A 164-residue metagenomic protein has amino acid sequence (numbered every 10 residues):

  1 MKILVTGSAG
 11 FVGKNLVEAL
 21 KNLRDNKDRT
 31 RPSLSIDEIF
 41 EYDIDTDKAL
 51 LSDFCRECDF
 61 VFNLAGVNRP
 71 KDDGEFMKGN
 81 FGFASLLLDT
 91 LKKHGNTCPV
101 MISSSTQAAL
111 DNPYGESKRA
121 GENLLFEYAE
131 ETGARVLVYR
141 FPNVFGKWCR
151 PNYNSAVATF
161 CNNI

Functional and structural regions predicted by a protein language model:
M1-N26: N-terminal Rossmann NAD(P)H-binding glycine-rich loop of SDR-like oxidoreductase domains
T6, V61-A65, V100-S105, Y139-F141: SDR active-site strand-loop-helix element
G10, M77-F81, D111-R119, R150-S155: Short-chain dehydrogenase/reductase
D25-D53: Adenosine-cofactor binding site in Rossmann-like domains, unifying the SAM/SAH pocket of S-adenosylmethionine-dependent
D43-L86, T90-H94, Q107-D111: NAD(P)H-binding glycine-rich loop region in Rossmannoid oxidoreductase-like domains and their noncatalytic homologs
N68, T106-A109, P142-C149: Active-site segment of SDR-like NAD(P)-dependent oxidoreductases
S85-Y139: Conserved Rossmann-fold NAD(P)-dependent oxidoreductase catalytic core, especially the SDR/UDP-sugar
F126-V138, P142-I164: NAD(P)-dependent short-chain dehydrogenase/reductase
